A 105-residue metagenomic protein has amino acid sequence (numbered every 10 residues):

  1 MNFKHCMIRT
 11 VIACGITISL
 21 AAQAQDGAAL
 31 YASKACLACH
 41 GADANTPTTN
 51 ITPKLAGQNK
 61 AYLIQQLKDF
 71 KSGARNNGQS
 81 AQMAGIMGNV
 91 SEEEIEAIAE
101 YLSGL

Functional and structural regions predicted by a protein language model:
N2-V11: Bacterial N-terminal signal peptides that target proteins for export
G15-A32, T46-P47, I51: Electrostatic cytochrome c docking/interface patches
Q25-L37, A56, K60-Q65: Sequence context surrounding c-type heme c attachment/ligation sites in exported
A35-A42, I98: The canonical Cys-X-X-Cys-His
T48-A56, K71-L105: Axial heme c-ligation environment in periplasmic c-type cytochrome domains
